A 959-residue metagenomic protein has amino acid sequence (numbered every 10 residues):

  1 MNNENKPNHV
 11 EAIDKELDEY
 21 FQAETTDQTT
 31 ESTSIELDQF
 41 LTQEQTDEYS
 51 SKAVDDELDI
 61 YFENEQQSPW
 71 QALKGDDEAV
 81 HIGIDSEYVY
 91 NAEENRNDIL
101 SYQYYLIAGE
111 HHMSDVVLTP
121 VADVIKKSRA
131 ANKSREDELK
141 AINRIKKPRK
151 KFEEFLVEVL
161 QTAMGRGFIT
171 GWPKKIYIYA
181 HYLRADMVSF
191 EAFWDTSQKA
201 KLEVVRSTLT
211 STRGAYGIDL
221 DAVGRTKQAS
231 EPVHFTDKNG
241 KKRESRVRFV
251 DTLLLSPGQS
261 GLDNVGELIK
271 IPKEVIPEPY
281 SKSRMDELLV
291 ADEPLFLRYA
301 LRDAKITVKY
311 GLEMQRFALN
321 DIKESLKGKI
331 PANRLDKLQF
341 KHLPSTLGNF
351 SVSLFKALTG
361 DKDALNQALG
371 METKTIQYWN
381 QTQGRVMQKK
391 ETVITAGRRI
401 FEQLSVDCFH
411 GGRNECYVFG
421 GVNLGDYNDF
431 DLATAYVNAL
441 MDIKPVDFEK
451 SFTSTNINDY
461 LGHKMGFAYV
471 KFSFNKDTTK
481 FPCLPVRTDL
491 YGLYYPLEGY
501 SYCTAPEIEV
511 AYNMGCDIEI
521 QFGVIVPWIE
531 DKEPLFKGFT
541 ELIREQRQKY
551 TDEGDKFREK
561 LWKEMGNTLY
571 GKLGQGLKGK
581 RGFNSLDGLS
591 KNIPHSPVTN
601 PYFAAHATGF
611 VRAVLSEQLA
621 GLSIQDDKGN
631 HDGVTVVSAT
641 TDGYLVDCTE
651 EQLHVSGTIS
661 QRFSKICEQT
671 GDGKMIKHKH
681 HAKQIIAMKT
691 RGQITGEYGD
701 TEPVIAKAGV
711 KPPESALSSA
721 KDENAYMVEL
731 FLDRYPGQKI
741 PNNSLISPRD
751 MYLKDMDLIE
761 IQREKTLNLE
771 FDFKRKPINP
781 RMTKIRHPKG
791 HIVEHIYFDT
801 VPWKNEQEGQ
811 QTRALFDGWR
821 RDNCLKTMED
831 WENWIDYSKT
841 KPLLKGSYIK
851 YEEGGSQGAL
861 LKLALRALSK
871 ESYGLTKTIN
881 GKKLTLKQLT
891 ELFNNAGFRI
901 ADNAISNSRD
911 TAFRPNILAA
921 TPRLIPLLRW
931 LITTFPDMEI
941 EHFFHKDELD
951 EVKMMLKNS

Functional and structural regions predicted by a protein language model:
H9-D27, E31-S86: N-terminal accessory regions of nucleic-acid-interacting proteins
D59-V80, G167-G171, N239-K241, L404-N428 (+1 more regions): A short acidic-Thr-Gly-centered motif at the start of a beta-strand
S86-E94, L432-N438, G643: Short acidic, Gly/Ser-rich segments with clustered Asp/Glu that frequently serve as metal-coordination loops in enzyme
N97-Q103, A192-L202, D442-T453, P485-T488 (+2 more regions): Short secondary-structure boundary/capping segments
H112-S283, Y299-R302, I306: Conserved DEDDh/DEDDy metal-dependent 3′-5′ exonuclease domain
V188, T252, G258-Q259, N414-G579: Catalytic nucleotidyl-transfer cores of nucleotide-processing enzymes
S197-T210, I269-I276, Q315, L319-S325 (+2 more regions): Cytochrome P450 catalytic domain signature, combining two hallmark sequence patches
Q315-F419, E509, I518-T635, V646-S959: C-terminal, non-catalytic extensions of nucleic-acid polymerases
